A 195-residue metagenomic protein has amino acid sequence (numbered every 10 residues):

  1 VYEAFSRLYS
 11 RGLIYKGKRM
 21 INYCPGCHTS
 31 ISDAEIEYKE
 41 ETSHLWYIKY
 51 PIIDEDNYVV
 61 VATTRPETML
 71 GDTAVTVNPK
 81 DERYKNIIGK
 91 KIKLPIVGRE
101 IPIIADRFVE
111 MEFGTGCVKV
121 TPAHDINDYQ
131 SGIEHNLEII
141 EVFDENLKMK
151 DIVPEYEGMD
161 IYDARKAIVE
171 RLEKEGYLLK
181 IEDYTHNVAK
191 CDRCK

Functional and structural regions predicted by a protein language model:
V1-N146: NTP-handling and nucleic-acid-processing catalytic cores
M20-T29, Y184-C194: A glycine-rich phosphate-binding loop feature that marks nucleotide/adenosyl-phosphate handling sites
M20-Y23, K148-D160: Conserved short loop/turn motifs at secondary-structure junctions
N86-G89, E155-K166: A glycine-biased structural micro-motif
L147, I168, C191: Active-site cavity-forming subdomains of large catalytic enzyme subunits
D163-V188: Phosphate/diphosphate-binding loops
